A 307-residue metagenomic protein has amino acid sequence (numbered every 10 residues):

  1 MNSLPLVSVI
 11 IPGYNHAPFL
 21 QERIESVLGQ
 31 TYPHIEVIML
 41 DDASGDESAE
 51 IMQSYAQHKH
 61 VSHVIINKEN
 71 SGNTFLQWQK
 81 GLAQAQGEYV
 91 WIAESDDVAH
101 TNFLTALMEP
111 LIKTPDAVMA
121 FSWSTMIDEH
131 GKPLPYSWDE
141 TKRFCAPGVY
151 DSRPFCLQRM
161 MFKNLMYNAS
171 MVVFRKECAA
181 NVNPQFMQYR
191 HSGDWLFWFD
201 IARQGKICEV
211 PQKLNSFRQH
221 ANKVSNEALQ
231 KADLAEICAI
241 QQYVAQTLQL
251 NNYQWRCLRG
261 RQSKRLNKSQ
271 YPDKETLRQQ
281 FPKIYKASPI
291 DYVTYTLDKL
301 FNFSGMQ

Functional and structural regions predicted by a protein language model:
P5-S8, E36, L196: Cell-envelope/extracellular polymer assembly enzymes that use nucleotide-activated donors
H16-G29: Short, well-formed alpha-helical segments that are part of the catalytic scaffolds of diverse glycosyltransferases
Q21, D46-S54, V98, N102: Acidic helix N-cap motif at the loop->helix transition within catalytic regions of sugar-transfer enzymes
S26, D41-E50, S71, E94: A conserved acidic beta->alpha catalytic loop
N67-A85, V98, A106: Glycine-rich, basic loop-to-helix element that forms the pyrophosphate-binding segment of sugar-nucleotide handling
V90: Short aromatic/hydrophobic "clamp" motif used to bind/position activated sugar donors
H100, S122, E140-I237: Conserved nucleotide-sugar donor-binding catalytic segment
N102-T141: Conserved donor NDP-sugar-binding/catalytic core segment of glycosyltransferases
